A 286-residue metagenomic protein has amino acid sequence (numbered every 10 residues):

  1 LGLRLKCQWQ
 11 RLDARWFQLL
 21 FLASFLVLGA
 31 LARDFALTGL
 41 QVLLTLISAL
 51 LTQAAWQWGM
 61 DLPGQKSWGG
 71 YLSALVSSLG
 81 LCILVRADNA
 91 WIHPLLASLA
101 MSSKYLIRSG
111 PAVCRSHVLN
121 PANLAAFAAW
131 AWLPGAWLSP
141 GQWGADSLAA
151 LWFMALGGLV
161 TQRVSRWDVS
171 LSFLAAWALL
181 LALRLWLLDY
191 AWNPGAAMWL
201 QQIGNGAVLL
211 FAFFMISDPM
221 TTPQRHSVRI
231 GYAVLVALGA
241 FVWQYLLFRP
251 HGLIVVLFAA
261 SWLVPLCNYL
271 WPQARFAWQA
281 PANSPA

Functional and structural regions predicted by a protein language model:
L1-D61, P285-A286: N-terminal signal-anchor module of multipass membrane proteins
G2-A23, L180-A286: C-terminal transmembrane helix-loop-helix hairpin of multi-pass membrane proteins
G2-C7, G29, L51-Q65, L99-R115 (+2 more regions): C-terminal ends of transmembrane helices
A14-S24, L44-L46, K66-S77, H93-L95 (+4 more regions): Short hydrophobic alpha-helical membrane-embedded segments
L22-G29, S73-C82, A97-S103, A125-A126 (+4 more regions): Hydrophobic, membrane-inserted alpha-helices
A32, A131-L183: Internal active-site segments that recognize and position negatively charged phosphoryl groups and nucleotide moieties
R33-S48, L84-S98, A136-L151, G195-V208: Structural signature of hydrophobic alpha-helical transmembrane segments
P63-G144: Membrane-interface helix-loop-helix junctions at boundaries between adjacent transmembrane segments
